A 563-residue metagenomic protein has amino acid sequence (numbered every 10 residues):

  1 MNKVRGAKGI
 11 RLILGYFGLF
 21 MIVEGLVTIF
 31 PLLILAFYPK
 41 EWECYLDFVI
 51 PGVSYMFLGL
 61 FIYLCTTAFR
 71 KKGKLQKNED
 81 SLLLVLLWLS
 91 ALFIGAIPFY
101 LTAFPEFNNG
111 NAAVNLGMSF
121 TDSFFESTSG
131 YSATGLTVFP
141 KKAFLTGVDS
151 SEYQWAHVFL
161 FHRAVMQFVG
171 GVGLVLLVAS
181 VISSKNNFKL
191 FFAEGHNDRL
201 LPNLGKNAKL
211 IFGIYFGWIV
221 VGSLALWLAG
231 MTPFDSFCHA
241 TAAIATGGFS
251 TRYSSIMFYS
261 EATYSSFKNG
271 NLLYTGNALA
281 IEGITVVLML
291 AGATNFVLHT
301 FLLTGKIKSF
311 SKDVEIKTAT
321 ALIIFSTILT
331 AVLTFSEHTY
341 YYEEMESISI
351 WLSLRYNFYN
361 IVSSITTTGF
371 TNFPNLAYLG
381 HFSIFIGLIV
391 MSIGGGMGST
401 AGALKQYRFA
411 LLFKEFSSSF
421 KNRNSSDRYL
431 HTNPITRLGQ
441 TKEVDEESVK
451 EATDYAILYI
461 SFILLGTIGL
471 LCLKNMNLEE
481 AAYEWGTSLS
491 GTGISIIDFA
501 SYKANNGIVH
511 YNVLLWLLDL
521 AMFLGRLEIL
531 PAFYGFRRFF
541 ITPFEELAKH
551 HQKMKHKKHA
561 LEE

Functional and structural regions predicted by a protein language model:
M1-E563: Membrane-proximal intracellular helices of multi-pass ion channels
